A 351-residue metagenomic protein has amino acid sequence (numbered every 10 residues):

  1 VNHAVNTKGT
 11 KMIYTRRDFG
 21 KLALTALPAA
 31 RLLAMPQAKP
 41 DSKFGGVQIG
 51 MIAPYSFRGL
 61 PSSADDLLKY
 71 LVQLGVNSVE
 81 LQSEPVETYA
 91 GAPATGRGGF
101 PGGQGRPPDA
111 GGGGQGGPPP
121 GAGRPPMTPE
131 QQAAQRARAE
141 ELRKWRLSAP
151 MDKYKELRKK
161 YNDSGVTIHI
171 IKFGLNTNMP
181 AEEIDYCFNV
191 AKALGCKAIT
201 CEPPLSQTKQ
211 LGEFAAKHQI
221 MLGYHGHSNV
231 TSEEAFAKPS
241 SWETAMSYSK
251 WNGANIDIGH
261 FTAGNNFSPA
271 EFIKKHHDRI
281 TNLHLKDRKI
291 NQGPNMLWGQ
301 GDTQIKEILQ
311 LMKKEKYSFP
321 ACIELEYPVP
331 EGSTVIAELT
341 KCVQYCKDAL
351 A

Functional and structural regions predicted by a protein language model:
V1, T167-I168, I280: A broad structural signal for short, well-ordered beta-strand segments within beta-sheet-rich domains
V1-Y14: N-terminal secretory signal peptides
I13-S78, E87, A92-A94, F100-A122 (+5 more regions): Histidine-acidic metal/acid-base catalytic patches
A23-A29, M35, D41-K43, R136 (+6 more regions): Active-site acidic/histidine proton-transfer and metal-coordination neighborhood in alpha/beta enzyme cores
G45-Q48, E80-S83, R124, A134-R138 (+3 more regions): A short alpha-helix capping/helix-coil boundary motif
A53-S56, R143-W145, F173-L175, K197-I199 (+1 more regions): Short, contiguous strand/loop micro-motifs
Q82, K172-G174, E202, K286 (+1 more regions): Conserved residues at the C-terminal ends of beta-strands
P120-K159: Intrinsically disordered, low-complexity acidic Ser/Thr-rich regulatory segments
